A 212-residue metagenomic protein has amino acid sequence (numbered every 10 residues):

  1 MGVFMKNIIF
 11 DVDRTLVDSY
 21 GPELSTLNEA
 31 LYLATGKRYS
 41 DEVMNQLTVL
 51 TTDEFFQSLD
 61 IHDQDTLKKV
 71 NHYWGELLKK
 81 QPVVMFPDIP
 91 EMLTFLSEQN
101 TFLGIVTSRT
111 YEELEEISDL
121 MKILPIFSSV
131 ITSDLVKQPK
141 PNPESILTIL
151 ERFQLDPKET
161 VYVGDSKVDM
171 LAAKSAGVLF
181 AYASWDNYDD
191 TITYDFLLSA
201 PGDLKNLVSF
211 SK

Functional and structural regions predicted by a protein language model:
G2-K6, T94-S97, T110-Y111, E115-K212: Asp-based, Mg2+/Mn2+-dependent phosphohydrolase catalytic module
V3-E91, F95: N-terminal helical cap/lid subdomain that shapes the substrate entry/recognition surface in HAD-like hydrolases
T15, T107-R109: Conserved phosphate-coupling serine/threonine residues in phosphotransfer and NTP-handling enzymes
P22, L47-L50, P87-D88, R109 (+3 more regions): Short beta->alpha linker loops
Q46, I61, S108, L135-V136: Short, surface-exposed acidic/glycine-rich loop or hinge patches that mediate macromolecular interfaces
K80-P82, Q99, L120: Acetyl-CoA-dependent GNAT
M85, V106, Q138: Residue-level marker of regulatory loop/turn positions in helix-turn-helix DNA-binding domains and in histidine
